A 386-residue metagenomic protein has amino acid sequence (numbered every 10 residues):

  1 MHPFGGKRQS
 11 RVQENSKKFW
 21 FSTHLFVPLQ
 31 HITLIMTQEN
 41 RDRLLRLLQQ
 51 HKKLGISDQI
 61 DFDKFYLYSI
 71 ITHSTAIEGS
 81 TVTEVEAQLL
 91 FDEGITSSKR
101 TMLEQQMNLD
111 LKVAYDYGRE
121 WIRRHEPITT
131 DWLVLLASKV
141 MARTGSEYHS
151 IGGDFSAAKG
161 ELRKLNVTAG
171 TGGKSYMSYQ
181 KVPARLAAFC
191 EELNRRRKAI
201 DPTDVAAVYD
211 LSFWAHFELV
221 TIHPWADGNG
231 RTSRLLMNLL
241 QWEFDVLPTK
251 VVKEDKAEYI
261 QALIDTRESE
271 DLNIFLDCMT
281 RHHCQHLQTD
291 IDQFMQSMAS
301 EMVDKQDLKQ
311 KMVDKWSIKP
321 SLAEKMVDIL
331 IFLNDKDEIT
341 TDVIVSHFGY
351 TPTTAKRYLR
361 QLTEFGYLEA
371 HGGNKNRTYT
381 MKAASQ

Functional and structural regions predicted by a protein language model:
P3-Q9, Q13-D227, R231-Q386: FIC/Doc superfamily catalytic core
